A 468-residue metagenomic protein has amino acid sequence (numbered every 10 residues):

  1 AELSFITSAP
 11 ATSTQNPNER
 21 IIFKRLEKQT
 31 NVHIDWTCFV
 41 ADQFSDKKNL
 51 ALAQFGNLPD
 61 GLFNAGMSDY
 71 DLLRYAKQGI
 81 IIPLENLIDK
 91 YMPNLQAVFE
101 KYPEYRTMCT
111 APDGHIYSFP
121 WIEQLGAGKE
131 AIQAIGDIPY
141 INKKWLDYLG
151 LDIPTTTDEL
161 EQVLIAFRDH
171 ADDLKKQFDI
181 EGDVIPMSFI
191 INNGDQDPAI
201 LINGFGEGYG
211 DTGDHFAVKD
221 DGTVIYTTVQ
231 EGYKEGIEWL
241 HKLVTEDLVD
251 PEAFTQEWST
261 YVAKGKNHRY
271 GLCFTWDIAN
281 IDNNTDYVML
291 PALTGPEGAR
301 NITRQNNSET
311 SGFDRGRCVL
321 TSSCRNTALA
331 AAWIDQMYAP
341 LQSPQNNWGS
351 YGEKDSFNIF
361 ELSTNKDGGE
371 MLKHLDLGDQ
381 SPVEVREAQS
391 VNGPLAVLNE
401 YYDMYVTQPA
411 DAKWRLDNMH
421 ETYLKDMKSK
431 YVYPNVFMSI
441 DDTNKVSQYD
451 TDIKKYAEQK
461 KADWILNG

Functional and structural regions predicted by a protein language model:
A1-E159, A171, P198, G210-F216 (+2 more regions): Conserved N-terminal structural module of periplasmic/extracytoplasmic solute-binding proteins
A9-N18, L125-Y140, D147-I153, I190-E246 (+4 more regions): Extracytoplasmic/periplasmic substrate-binding proteins
H33-F39, P251-E252, V288-L290: General small-molecule cofactor/ligand-binding pocket signal
F39, F63-N64, F254, C273-W276: Short beta-strand and adjacent tight-turn residues that come in two discontinuous sequence segments and form the edges
G79-C109, L164-R168, F178-A217, K264 (+1 more regions): Carboxylate/His-rich catalytic cores and anion/metal-binding grooves
E85, D89, P112-Q196, V218-K264 (+1 more regions): Helix-loop-helix "hinge/cap" segment bordering the ligand-binding cleft or interdomain interface
T285-T294, T303-L375: Polar, glycine-rich mid-to-C-terminal structural blocks that act as macromolecule-binding/assembly scaffolds
P340-K460: Conserved small-residue motifs centered on glycine
